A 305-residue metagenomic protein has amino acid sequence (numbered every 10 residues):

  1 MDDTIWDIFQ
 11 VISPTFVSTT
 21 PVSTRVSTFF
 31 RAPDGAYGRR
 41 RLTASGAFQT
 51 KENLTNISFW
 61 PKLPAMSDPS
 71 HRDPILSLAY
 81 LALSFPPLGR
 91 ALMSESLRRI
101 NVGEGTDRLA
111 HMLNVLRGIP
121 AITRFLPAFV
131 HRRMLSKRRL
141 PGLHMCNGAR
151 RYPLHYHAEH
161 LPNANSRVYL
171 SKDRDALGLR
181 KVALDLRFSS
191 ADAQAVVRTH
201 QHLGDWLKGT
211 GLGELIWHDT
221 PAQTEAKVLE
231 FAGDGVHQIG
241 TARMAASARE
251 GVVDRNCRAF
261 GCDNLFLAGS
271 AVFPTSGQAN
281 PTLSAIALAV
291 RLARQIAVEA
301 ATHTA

Functional and structural regions predicted by a protein language model:
M1-N147, A301-A305: Mid-to-C-terminal "cap/lid" subdomains and adjacent gly/pro-rich loops that border and regulate access to redox
T4, H200, A293: Short amphipathic alpha-helical/adjacent loop interface patches that line ligand and macromolecule-binding sites
R132-R167, L177, V182-R187, A191-S276 (+1 more regions): A glycine-rich dinucleotide-binding beta-alpha-beta segment and adjacent secondary-structure elements that constitute
L203-W206, A289-T304: Internal hydrophobic alpha-helix adjacent to the cofactor/substrate pocket in enzyme cavities
T275-I296: A conserved FAD-binding loop/helix module that cradles the flavin
